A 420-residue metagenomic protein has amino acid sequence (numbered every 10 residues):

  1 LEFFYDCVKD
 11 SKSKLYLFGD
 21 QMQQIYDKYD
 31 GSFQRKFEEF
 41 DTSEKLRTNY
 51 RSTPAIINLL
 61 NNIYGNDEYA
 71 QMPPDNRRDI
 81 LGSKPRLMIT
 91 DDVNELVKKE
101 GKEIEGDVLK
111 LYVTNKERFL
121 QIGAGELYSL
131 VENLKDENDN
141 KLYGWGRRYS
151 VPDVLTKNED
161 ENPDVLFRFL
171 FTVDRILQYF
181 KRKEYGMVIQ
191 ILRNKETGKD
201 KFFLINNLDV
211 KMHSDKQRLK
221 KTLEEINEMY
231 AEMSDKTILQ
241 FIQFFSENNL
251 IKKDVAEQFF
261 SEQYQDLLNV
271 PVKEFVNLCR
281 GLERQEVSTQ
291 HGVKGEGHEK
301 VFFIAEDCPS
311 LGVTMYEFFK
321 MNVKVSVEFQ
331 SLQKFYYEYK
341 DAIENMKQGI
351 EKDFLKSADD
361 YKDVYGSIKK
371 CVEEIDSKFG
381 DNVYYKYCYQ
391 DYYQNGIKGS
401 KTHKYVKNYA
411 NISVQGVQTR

Functional and structural regions predicted by a protein language model:
L1-R420: The feature marks helicase ATPase cores and/or their adjacent C-terminal helical subdomains in SF1/SF2/AAA+ helicases
